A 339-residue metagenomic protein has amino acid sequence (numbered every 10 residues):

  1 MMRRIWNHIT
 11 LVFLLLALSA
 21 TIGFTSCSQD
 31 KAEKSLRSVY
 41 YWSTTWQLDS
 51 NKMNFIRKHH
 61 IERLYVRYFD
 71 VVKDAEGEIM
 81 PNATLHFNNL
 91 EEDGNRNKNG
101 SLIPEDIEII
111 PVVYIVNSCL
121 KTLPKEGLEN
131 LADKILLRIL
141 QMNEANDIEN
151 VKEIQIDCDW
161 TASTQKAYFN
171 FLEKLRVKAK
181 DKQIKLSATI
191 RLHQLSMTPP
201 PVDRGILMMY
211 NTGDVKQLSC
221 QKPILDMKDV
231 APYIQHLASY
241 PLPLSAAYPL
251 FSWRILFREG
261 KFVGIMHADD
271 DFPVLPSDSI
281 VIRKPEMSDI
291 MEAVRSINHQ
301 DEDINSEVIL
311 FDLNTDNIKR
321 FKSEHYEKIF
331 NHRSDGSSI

Functional and structural regions predicted by a protein language model:
T10-G23: Bacterial N-terminal signal peptides
C27-I56: Boundary/entry segment of secreted carbohydrate-active catalytic domains
A32-V39, D70-V72, E76-L207: Chitinase-like catalytic core of GlcNAc-active glycosidases
T45-R57, L128-A145, Q194, D289-N298: Short, acidic/polar
D49-D74, A145-D147: Catalytic domains of carbohydrate-active enzymes, especially glycoside hydrolases
L64, I156, G205, A246 (+1 more regions): Conserved, mostly hydrophobic/aromatic
N170-R258: Substrate-binding surface in catalytic domains of secreted glycosidases
F251-W253, R258-I339: Substrate-binding cleft of secreted/luminal carbohydrate-active enzymes
